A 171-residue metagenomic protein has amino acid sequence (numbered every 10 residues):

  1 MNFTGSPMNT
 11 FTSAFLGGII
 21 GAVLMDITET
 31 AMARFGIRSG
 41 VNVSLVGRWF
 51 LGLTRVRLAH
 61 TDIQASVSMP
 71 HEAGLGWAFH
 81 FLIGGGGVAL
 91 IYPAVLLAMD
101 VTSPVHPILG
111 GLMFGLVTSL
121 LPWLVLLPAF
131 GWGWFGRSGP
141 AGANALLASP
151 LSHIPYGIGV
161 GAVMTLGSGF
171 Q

Functional and structural regions predicted by a protein language model:
M1-Q171: Juxtamembrane/disordered regions of integral membrane proteins
